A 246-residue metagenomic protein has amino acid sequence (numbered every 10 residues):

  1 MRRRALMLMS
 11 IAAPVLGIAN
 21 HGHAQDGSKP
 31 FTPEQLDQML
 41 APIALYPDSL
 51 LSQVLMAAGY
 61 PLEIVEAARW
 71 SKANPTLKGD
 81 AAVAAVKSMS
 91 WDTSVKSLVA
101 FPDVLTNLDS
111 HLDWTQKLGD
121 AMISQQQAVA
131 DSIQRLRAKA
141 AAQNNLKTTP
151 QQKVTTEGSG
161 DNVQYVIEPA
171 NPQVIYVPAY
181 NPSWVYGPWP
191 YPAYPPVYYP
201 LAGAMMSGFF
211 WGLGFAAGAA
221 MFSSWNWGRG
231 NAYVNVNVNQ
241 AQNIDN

Functional and structural regions predicted by a protein language model:
R3-M7: N-terminal export leaders
M9-G17: Bacterial N-terminal signal peptides
L16-A19, T155: N-terminal non-cleavable signal-anchor helices
A19-D26: Boundary at the C-terminal end of the N-terminal hydrophobic targeting segment
K29-Y176: Folded, non-transmembrane soluble domains that reside on the lumenal/extracytoplasmic side of membranes
Q125-N246: Low-complexity, repeat-rich tail regions
